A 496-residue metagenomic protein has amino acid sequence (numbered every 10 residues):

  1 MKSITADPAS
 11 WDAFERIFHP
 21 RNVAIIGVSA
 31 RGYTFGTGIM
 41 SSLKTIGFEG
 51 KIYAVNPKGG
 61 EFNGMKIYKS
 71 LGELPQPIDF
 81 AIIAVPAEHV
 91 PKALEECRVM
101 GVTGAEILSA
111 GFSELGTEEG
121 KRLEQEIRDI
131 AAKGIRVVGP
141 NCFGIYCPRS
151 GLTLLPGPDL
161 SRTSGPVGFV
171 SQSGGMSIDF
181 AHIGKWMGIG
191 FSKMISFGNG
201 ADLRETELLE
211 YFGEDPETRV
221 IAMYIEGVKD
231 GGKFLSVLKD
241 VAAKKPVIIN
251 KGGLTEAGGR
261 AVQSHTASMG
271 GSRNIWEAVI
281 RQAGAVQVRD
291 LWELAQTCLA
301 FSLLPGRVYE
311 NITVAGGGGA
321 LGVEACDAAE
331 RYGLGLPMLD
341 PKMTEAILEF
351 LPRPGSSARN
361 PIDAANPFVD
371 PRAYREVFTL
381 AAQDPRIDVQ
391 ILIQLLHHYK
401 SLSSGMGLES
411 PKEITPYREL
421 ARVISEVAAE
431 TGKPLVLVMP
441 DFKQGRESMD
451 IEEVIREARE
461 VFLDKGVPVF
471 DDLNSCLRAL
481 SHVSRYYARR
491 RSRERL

Functional and structural regions predicted by a protein language model:
M1-L496: Catalytic-core regions of core metabolic enzymes, especially those transforming organic acids/acyl-group intermediates
